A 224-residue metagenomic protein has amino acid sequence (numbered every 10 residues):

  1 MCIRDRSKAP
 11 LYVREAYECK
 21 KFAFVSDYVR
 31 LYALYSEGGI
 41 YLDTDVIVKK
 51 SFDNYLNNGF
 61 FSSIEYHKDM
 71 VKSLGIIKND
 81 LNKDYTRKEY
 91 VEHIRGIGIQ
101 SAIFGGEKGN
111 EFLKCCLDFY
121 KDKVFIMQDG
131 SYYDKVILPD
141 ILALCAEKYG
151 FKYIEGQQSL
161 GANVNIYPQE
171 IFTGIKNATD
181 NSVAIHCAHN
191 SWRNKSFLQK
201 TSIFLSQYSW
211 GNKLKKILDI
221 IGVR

Functional and structural regions predicted by a protein language model:
R4-D27, L42-R224: Glycosyltransferase-associated regions of secretory-pathway enzymes, highlighting luminal stem/catalytic domains
Y28-G39: Small-residue hinge/turn detector
